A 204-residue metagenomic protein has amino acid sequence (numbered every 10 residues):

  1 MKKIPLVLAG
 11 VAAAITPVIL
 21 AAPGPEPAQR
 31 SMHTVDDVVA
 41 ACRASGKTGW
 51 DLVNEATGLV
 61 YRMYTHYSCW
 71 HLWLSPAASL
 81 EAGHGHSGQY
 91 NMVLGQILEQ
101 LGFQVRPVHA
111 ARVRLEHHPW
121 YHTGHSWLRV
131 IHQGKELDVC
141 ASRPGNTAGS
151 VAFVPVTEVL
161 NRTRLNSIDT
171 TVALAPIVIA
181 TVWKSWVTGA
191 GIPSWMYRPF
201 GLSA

Functional and structural regions predicted by a protein language model:
M1-K2: Short, Lys/Arg-rich N-terminal segment immediately upstream of the first membrane anchor
P5-A21: Hydrophobic membrane-insertion alpha-helices, especially the h-region of bacterial N-terminal signal peptides
A14, G149, P193-W195: Intrinsically disordered, low-complexity, compositionally biased regions/tails
G24-G85, V172-T181: Secondary-structure boundary elements
D51, H71-L74, Y121, L128 (+2 more regions): Short linear interaction motif-like sites in intrinsically disordered regions of transcription factors
S75, S79-I97, L101: Mid-chain, structured segments of secreted extracytoplasmic proteins
M92-L165: Hydrophobic/aromatic-rich core segments of domains that either
R162-A204: Alpha-helical and coiled-coil interaction segments, frequently adjacent to or embedded within charge-biased
